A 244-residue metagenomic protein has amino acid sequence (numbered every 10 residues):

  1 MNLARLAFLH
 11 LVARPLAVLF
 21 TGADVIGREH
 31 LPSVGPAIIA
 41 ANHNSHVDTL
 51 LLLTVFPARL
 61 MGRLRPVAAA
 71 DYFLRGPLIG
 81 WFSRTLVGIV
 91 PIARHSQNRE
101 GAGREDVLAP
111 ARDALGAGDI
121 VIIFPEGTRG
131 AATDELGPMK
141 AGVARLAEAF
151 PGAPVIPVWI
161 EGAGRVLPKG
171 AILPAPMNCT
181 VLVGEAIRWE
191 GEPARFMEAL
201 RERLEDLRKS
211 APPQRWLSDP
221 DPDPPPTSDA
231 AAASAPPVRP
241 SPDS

Functional and structural regions predicted by a protein language model:
M1-G22, R75-V87, A171-P176: Alpha-helical membrane-targeting segments
A13-H43: Helix-to-loop junction immediately C-terminal to a conserved catalytic motif
R14-F20, Q97-A102, T133-D134: Short, flexible loop segments at the rims of nucleotide/cofactor-binding pockets, characterized by
V25, G76, G101, E105-L108: Structural motif corresponding to alpha-helix initiation and N-cap regions
S33-R99: Catalytic core of membrane glycerolipid acyltransferases/transacylases, capturing the structured, soluble-facing
P36-I38, G118-F124, I156: Residue-level preference for the first positions of well-ordered beta-strands
W81, I120, T128-R195: A cross-family acyltransferase "interaction/gating" segment
G103-L136, T180-P213, P222-P242: N-terminal/domain-start segments enriched in small and hydrophobic, helix-friendly residues, covering either
